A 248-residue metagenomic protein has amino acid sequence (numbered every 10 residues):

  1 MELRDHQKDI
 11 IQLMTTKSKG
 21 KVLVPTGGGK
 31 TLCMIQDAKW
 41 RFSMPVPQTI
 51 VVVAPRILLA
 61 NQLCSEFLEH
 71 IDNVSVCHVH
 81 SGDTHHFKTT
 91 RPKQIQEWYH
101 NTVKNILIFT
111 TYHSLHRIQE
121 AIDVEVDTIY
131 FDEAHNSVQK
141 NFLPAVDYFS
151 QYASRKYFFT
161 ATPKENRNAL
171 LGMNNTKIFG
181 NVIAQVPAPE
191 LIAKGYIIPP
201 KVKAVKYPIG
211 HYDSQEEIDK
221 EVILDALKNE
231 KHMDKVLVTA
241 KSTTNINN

Functional and structural regions predicted by a protein language model:
M1-L23: Conserved pre-motif I regulatory segment
K17-D37: Walker A/P-loop
T31-Q36, V46-E69, K241-I246: Conserved Walker A/P-loop ATP-binding site and its immediately adjacent core in helicase/helicase-like ATPase domains
L58-R91: Conserved helix-turn-beta segment of the N-terminal RecA-like "Helicase ATP-binding" lobe in SF1/SF2 helicases
F87-T128, Q139-P144: Conserved helix/coil segment N-terminal to the catalytic DExD/H
D132-A134: Walker B catalytic acidic pair
N136-I197: Post-DEXD/H (motif II) to motif III coupling segment of the RecA-like Helicase ATP-binding lobe
N181-T244: Conserved interdomain linker/interface between the two RecA-like ATPase lobes of SF2 helicase motors
